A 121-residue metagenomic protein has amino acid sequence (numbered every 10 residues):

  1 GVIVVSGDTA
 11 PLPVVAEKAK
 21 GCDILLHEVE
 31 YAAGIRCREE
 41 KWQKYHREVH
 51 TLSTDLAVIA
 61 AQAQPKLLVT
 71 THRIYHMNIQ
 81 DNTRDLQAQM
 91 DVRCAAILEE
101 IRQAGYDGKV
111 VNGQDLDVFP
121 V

Functional and structural regions predicted by a protein language model:
V2, A10-K109, G113-Q114: Cap/insert and terminal regions of metallo-dependent hydrolase folds
V5: Extended, charged alpha/beta regions that create polyanion-binding interfaces
Q114-V121: C-terminal regions of proteins
